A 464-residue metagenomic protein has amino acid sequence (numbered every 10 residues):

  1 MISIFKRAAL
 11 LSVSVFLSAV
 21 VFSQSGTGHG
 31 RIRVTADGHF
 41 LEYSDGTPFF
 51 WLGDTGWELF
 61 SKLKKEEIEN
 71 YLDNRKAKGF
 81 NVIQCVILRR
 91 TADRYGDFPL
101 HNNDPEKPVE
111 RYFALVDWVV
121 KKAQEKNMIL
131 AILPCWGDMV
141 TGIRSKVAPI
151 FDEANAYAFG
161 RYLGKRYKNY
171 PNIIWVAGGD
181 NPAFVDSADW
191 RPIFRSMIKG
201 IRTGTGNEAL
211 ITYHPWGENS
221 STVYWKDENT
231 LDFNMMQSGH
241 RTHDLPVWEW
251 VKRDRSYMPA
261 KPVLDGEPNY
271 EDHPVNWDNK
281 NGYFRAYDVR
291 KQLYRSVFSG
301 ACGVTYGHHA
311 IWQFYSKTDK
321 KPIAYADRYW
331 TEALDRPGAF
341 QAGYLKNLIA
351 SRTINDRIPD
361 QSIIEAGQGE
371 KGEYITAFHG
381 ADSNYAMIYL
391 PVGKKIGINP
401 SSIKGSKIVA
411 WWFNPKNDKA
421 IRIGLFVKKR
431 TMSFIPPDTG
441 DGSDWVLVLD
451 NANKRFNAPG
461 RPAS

Functional and structural regions predicted by a protein language model:
M1-S25: Bacterial Sec-dependent N-terminal signal peptides
S25, I32-T35, V289, V427: Short solvent-exposed loop/turn micro-motifs enriched in small/polar/acidic residues
T27-L245: Active-site mouth of glycoside hydrolases
T47, P259-P262, E271-H273, R285-G424 (+1 more regions): Aromatic- and carboxylate-lined catalytic core of secreted/periplasmic carbohydrate-active enzymes
G53-E58, S402-K404, V427-K429: A short, sequence-level motif marking secondary-structure junctions
D73, L163-R166, S221-W225, K252-D254 (+3 more regions): Short, flexible, glycine/charge-rich loop motifs used to bind or transfer phosphoryl groups or to couple energy/partner
G179-Q313, D319-Y329: Extracellular glycoside hydrolase catalytic/binding regions
